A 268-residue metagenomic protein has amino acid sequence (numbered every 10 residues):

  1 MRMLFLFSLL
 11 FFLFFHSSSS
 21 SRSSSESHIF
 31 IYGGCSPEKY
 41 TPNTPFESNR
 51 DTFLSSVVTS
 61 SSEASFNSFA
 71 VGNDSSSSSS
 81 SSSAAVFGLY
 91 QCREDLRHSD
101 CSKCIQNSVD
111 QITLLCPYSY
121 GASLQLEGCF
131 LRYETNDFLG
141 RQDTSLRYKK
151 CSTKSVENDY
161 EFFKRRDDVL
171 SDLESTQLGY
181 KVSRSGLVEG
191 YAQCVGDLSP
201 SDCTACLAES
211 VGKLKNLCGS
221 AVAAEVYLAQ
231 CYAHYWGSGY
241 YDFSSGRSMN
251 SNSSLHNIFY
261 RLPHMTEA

Functional and structural regions predicted by a protein language model:
M1-A268: Extracellular secretory-pathway ectodomains and N-terminal mature segments of eukaryotic proteins
